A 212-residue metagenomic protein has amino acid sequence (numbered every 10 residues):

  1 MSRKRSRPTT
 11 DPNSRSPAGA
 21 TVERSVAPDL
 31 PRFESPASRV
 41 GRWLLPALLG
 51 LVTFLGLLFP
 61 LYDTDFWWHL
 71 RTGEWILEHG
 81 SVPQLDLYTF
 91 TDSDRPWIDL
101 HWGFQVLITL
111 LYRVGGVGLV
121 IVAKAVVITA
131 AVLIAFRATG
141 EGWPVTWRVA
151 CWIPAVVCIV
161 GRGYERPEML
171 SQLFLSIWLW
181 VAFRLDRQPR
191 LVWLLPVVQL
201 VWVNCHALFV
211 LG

Functional and structural regions predicted by a protein language model:
M1-L55: Start-transfer (signal-anchor) and selected internal transmembrane alpha helices of multi-pass inner/ER membrane
T53, A155-I159, V181, V192-A207 (+1 more regions): Membrane-interface alpha helices of multi-pass inner-membrane proteins
F54-L70: Helix-to-loop transition at the C-terminal end of transmembrane segments
E74-R95, G103: Extracytosolic helix-loop segments that constitute the early lumenal/periplasmic catalytic or substrate-binding loops
T91-G118, V122: Short hydrophobic/aromatic helix or loop-helix immediately within or flanking a transmembrane segment in polytopic
V122-E141: Transmembrane-helix motifs of polytopic, lipid-linked glycan transferases
I134, P154-C158, L170-R187: Specific aromatic-rich, kink-prone transmembrane helix
G163-L170: Short acidic/glycine- and proline-prone juxtamembrane loop motifs at membrane-interface regions of multi-pass membrane
